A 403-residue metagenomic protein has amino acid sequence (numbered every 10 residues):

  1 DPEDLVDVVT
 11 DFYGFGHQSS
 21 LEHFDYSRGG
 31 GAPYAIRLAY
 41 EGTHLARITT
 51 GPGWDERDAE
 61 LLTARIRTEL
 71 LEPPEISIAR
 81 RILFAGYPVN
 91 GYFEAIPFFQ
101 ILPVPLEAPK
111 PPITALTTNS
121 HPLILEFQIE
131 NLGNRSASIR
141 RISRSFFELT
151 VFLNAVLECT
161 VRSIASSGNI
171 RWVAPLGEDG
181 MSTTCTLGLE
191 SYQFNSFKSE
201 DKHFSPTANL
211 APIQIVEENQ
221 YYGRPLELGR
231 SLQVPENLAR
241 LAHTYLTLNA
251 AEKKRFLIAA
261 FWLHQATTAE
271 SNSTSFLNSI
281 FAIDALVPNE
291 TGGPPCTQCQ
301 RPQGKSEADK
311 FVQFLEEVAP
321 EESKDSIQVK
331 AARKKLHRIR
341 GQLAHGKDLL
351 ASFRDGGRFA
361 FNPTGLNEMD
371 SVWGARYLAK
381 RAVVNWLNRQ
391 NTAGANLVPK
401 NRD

Functional and structural regions predicted by a protein language model:
D1-L277, F281, T364-D403: Charged, non-catalytic interaction/linker regions at domain boundaries that couple catalytic cores to substrate
V8, R65, T244, K310 (+2 more regions): Charge-rich, solvent-exposed alpha-helical interaction surfaces
Y34-A35, E41-T43, I283-A331: Flexible secondary-structure boundary motifs
R162, N272-F276, P288-C296, S352-F353: Short, solvent-exposed secondary-structure capping/transition elements
A250-A259, K310, K347, A351-D355: Active-site-adjacent bridging/hinge elements
T291, G341-S352, V384-N391: Charged/polar positions within long, soluble alpha-helices
P302-A308, F361-M369: Short secondary-structure subsegments characteristic of cysteine-rich extracellular domains
K324-F361: Histidine-centered, metal-coordinating catalytic motifs and their short helical/loop contexts
